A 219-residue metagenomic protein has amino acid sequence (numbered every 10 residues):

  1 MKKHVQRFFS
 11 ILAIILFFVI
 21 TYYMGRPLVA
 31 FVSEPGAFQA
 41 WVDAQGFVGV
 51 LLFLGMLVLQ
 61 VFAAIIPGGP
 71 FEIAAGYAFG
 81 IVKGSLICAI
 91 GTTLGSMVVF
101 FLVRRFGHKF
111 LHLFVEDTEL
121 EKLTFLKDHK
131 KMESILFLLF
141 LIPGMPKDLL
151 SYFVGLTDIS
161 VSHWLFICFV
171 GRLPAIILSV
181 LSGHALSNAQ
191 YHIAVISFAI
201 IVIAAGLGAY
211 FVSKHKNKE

Functional and structural regions predicted by a protein language model:
M1-I11, F18-G55, T93-L149, L156-S162 (+2 more regions): Membrane-interfacial helix-loop-helix
A13, I200-I201: Alpha-helical transmembrane segments of integral membrane proteins
M56-Q60, I87-C88, L138-F140, I167-G171 (+1 more regions): Alpha-helical transmembrane segments of multi-pass integral membrane proteins
L57-A78, V82-K83, P143-S151, R172-L178: Transmembrane helix boundary and interhelical junction motifs in multipass membrane proteins
P70, S85, M97, I177-L181 (+1 more regions): Residue-level hotspots within transmembrane alpha-helices of multi-pass secondary transporters
E72-I73, F100, Y152, C168 (+1 more regions): Transmembrane alpha-helix boundary and packing residues in multipass membrane permease domains and related
E72-L94, G155-F166, V170, P174: Interfacial segments of multi-pass membrane proteins
C168-A199: Alpha-helical transmembrane segments and their immediate juxtamembrane interface regions
